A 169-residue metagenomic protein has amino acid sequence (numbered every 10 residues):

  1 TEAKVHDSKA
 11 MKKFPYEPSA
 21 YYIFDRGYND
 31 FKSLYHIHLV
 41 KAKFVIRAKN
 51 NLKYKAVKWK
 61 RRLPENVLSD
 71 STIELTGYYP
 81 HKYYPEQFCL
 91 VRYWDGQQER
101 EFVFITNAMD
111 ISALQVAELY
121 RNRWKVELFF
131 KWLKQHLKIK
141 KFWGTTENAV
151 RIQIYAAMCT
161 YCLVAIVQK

Functional and structural regions predicted by a protein language model:
T1-K169: Single, function-defining residue in the core of a domain
